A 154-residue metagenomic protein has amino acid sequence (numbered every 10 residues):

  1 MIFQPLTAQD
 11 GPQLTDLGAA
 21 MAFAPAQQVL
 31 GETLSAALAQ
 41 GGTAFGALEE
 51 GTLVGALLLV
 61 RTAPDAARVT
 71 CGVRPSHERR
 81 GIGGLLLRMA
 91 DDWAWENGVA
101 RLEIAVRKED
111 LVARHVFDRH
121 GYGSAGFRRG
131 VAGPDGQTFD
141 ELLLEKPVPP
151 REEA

Functional and structural regions predicted by a protein language model:
M1-F3: Extreme N-terminal starter segment of soluble prokaryotic enzymes
P5-P12, D16-S76, G84-M89, W93 (+2 more regions): Acetyl-CoA-dependent GNAT
R74-S76, R80, K108-E109: Active-site acidic-Proline motif in GNAT/NAT acetyltransferases
L87, D110-A113, G130-D135: Short glycine/proline-centered loop/turn elements that form peptide/ligand docking sites
A90-A94, L102, A113: Short hydrophobic clusters on alpha-helical segments that form packing/core surfaces in small helical domains
E103-V106, D118, G123-D140: Conserved catalytic-core motifs of GNAT/GCN5-like acyltransferases
D135-A154: Terminal substrate-recognition subdomain of acyl/acetyltransferases
